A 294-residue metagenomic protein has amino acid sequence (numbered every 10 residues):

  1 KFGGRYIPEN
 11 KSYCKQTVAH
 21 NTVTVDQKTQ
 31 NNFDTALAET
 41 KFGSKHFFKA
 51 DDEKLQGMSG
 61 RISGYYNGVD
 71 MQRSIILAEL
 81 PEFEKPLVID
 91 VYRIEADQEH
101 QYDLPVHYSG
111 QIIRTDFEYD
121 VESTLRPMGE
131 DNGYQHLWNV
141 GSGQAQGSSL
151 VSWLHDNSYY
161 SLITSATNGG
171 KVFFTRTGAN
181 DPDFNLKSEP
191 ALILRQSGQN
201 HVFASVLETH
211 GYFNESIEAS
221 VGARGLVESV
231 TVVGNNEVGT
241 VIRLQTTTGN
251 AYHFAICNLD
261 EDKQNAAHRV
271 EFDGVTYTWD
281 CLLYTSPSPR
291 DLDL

Functional and structural regions predicted by a protein language model:
K1, A36, M71-I76, P105-V106 (+4 more regions): Short amphipathic beta-strand/extended segments with alternating polar/hydrophobic composition
K1-T124, Q199, T209-Y212: Catalytic and substrate-binding regions of extracellular carbohydrate-active enzymes, especially polysaccharide lyases
G57-R61, V151-W153, A191-Q196, T240-L244: Generic recognition of long tandem-repeat/solenoid scaffolds
G64-Q72, E99-Y102, N157-L162, G170-V172 (+4 more regions): Short, surface-exposed beta-strand/loop "edge" segments at domain boundaries and coil↔beta transitions
E99, P105-S165: Polysaccharide-binding surfaces and accessory modules of carbohydrate-active proteins
D183-Q199: A surface-exposed beta-strand-loop module
S197-H201, L207-S286: Non-catalytic terminal regions with compositionally biased, polar/charged low complexity
Y284-L294: Single conserved hydrophobic/aromatic residue that forms the stacking wall/gate of nucleotide- or nucleobase-binding
